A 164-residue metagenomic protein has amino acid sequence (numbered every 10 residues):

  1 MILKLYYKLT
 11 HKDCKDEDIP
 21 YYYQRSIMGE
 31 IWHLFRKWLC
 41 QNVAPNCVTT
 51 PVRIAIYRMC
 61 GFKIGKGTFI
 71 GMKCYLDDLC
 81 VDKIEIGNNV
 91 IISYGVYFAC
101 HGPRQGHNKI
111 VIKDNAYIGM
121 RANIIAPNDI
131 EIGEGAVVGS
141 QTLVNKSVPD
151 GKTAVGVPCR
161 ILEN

Functional and structural regions predicted by a protein language model:
M1-G61, K152, V157-N164: Terminal amphipathic alpha-helical/low-complexity segments used for targeting or macromolecular assembly
D18, L34-R36, N46-C47, F69-I70 (+3 more regions): Generic signal for short, ordered secondary-structure residues within or immediately flanking folded domains
D18-L34, D78, D82, R104 (+1 more regions): Non-transmembrane, interaction-prone segments in cytosolic or luminal domains
M28, I64-K66, I86, I118 (+2 more regions): Feature targets compositionally biased, intrinsically disordered low-complexity regions with long contiguous runs
C40-Q105, K109-V111, A122-I124: Left-handed beta-helix
Y94, G106-N164: Glycine-rich hexapeptide-repeat left-handed beta-helix
